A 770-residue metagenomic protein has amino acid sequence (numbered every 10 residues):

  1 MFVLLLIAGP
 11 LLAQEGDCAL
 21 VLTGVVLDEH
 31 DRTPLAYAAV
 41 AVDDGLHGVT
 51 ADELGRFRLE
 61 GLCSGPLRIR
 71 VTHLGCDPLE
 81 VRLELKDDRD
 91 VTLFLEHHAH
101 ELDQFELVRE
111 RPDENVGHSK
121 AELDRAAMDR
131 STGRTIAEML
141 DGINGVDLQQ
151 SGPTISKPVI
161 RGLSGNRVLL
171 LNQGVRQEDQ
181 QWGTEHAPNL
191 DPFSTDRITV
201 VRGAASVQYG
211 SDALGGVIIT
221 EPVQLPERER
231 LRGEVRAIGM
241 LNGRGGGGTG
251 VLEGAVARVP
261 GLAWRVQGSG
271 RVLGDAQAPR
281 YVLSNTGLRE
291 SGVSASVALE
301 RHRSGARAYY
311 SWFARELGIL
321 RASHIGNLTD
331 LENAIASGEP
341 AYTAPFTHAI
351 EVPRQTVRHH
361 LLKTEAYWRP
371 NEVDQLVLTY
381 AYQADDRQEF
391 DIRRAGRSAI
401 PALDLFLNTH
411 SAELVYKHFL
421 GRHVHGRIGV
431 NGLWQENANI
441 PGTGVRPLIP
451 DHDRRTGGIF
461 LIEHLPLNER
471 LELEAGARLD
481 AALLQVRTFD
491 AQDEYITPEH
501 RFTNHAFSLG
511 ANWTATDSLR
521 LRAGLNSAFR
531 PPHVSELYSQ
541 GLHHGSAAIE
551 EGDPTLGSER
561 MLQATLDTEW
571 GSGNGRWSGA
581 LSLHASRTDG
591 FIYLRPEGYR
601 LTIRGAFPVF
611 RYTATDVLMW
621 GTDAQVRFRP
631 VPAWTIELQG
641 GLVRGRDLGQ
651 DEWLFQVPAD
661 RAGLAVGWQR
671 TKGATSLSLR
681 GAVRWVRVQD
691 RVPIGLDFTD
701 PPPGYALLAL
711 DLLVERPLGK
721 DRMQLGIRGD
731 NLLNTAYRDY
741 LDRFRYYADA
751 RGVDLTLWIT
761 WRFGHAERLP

Functional and structural regions predicted by a protein language model:
V25-L27, A41-D43, T72-C76, K86-D129 (+2 more regions): Short, acidic, small-residue-rich periplasmic hinge/interaction motif at the N-terminus of Gram-negative outer-membrane
R58, V175-G203: Short acidic/polar hinge/loop motifs at secondary-structure boundaries that mediate gating or recognition
D90-F94, I136-M139, S156-V159, L171 (+4 more regions): N-terminal periplasmic accessory domains that precede and gate Gram-negative outer-membrane beta-barrel machines
I219, A255-V352: Periplasmic-side early beta-strands and strand-to-turn transitions of outer-membrane beta-barrels
A237, V266-S269, Q375-D391, N512-T514 (+4 more regions): Membrane-embedded beta-barrel scaffold of Gram-negative outer-membrane proteins
L403-V415, T456-G458, E551-G557, Q563 (+2 more regions): Outer membrane beta-barrel strand-and-loop segments of large Gram-negative receptors, especially TonB-dependent
F529, R587-G590, L594, W685-V692 (+1 more regions): C-terminal beta-signal and adjacent terminal beta-strands/loops of Gram-negative outer-membrane beta-barrel proteins
A580, H584-T588, A606-R691, L769: Gram-negative outer-membrane beta-barrel transporters
